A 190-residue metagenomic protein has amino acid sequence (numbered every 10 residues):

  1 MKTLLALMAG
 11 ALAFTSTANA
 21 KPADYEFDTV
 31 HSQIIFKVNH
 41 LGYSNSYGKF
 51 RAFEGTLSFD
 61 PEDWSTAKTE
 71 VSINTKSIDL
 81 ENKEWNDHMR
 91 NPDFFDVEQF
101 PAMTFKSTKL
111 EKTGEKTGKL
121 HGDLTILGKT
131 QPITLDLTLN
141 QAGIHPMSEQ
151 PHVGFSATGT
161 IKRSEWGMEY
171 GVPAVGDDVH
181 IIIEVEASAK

Functional and structural regions predicted by a protein language model:
L5-T15: Bacterial N-terminal signal peptides
N19-K190: Low-complexity, acidic/polar, glycine-enriched regions of mature
